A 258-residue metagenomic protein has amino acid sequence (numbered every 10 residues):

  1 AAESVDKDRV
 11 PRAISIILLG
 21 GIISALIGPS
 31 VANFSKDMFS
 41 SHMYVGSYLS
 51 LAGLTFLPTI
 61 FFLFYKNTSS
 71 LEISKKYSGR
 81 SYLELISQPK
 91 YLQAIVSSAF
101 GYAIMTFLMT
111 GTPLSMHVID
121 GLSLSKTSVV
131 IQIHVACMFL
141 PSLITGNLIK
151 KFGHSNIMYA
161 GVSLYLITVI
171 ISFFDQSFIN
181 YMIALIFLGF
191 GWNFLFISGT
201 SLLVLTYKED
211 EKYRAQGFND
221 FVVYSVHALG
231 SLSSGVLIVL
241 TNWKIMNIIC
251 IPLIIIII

Functional and structural regions predicted by a protein language model:
A1-L19: Cytoplasmic helix-loop-helix junction between adjacent transmembrane helices in 12-TM secondary transporters
A1-V5, F194-Y207: Intracellular juxtamembrane helix-capping segments at the cytosolic ends of symmetry-related transmembrane helices
A52-E72, I258: C-terminal membrane-cytosol helix-exit motif in multi-pass small-molecule transporters
N67-I95: Juxtamembrane intracellular "pre-TM" segments in multi-pass secondary transporters
S87-L108, I186: Pair of pore-lining "gating" transmembrane helices in MFS-fold secondary transporters
T110-V130: Short amphipathic helix-loop junctions that connect adjacent transmembrane helices in Major Facilitator Superfamily/SLC
L140-H154, I238: Helix-to-loop junctions at the C-terminal end of transmembrane segments in multipass secondary transporters
N156-I170, I251: Structural signature of the two symmetry-related core transmembrane helices
